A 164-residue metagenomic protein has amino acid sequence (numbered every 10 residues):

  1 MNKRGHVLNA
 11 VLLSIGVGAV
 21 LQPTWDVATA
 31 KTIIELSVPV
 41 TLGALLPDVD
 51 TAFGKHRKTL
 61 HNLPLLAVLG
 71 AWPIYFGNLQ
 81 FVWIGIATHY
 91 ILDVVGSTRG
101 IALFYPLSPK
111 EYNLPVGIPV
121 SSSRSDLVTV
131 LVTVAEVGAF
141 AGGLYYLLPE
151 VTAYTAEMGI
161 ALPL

Functional and structural regions predicted by a protein language model:
M1-L164: N-terminal membrane-targeting hydrophobic helices
